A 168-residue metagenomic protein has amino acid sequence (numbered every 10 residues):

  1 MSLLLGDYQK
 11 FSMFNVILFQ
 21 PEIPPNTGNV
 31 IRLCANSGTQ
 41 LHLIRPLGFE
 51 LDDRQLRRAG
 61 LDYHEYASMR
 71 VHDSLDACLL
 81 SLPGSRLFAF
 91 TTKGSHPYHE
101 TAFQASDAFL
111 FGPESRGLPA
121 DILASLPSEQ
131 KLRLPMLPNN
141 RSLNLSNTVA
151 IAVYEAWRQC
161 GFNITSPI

Functional and structural regions predicted by a protein language model:
M1-I168: Post-transcriptional modification and biogenesis factors for structured RNAs of the translation apparatus
